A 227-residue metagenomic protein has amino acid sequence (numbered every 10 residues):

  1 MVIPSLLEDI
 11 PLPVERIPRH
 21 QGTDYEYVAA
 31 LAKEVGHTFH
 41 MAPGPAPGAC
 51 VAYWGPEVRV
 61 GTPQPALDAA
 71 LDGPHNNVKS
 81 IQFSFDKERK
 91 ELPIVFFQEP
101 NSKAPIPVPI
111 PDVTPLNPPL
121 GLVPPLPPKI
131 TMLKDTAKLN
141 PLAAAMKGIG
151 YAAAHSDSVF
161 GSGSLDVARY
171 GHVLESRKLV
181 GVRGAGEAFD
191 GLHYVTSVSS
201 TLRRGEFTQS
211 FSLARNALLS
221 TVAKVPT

Functional and structural regions predicted by a protein language model:
M1-S5, P141-A144: Glycine-rich, acidic and aromatic/proline-enriched surface loops and short helix-turn segments that act as binding
V2-N77: Short beta-strand-centered interaction patches in the first periplasmic/extracellular domains of large envelope
N76-T227: An acidic/polar, Gly/Ser/Thr-rich interaction patch typically located in mid-to-C-terminal regions of proteins
